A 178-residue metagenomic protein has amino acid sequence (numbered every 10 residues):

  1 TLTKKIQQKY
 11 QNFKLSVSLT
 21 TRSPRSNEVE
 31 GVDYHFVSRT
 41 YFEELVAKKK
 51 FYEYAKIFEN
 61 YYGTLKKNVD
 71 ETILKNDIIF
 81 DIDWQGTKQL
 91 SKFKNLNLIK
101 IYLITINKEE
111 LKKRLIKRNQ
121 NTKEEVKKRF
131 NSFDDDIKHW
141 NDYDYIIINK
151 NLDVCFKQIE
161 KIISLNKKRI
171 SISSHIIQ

Functional and structural regions predicted by a protein language model:
T1-N12: A conserved segment at the C-terminal end of the G1
Q11-F13, K94-I99, N141-Y143: Short glycine-/polar-rich loops that comprise or flank the Walker A/P-loop and associated switch/sensor motifs
T20-I78, W84-Q85: ATP-dependent small-molecule kinase phosphotransfer cores that center on conserved nucleotide phosphate-binding segments
N27, D70-I73, K92-L96, I137-W140: Conserved catalytic network of the ASCE P-loop NTPase/AAA+ motor domain
I78-D83, F93-R118, I148: Conserved phosphate-donor/acceptor-positioning beta-strand/loop module used by diverse small-molecule
G86-Q89, C155-F156: Short, well-ordered alpha-helical microsegments
N107-K112, K123, D153-F156: An amphipathic alpha-helix signature
K117-N121, D135-Q178: NTP-dependent small-molecule kinase module
